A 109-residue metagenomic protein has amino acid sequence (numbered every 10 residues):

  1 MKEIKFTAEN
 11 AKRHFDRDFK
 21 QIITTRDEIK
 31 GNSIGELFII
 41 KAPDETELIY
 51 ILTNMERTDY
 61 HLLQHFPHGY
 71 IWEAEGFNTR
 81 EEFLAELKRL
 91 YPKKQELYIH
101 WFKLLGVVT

Functional and structural regions predicted by a protein language model:
M1-T109: Structured alpha/beta reader/binder surfaces that contact nucleic acids or chromatin modification marks
